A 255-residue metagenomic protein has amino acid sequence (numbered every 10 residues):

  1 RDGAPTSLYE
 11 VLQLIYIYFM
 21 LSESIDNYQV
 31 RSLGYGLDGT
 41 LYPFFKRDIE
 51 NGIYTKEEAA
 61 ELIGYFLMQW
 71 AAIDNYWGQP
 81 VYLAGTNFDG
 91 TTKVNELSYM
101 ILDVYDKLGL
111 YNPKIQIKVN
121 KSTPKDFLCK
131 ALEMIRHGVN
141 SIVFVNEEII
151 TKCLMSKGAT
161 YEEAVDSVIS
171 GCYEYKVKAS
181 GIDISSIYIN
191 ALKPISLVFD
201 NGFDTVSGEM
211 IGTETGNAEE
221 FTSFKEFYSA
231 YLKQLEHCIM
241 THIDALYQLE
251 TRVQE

Functional and structural regions predicted by a protein language model:
R1-E255: Conserved catalytic cores of very large enzyme subunits
